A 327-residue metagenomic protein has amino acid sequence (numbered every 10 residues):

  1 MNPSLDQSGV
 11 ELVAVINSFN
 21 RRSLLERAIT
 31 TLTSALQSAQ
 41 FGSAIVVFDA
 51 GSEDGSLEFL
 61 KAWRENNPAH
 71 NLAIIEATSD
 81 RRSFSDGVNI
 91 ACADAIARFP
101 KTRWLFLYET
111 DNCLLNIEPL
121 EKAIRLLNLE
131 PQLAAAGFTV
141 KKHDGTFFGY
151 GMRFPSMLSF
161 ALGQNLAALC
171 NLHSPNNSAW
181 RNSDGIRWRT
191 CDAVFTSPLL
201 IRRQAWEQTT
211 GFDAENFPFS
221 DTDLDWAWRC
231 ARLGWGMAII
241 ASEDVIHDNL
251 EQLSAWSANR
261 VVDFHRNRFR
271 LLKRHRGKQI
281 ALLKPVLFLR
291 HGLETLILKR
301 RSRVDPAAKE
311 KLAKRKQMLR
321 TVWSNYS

Functional and structural regions predicted by a protein language model:
R21-L36: Short, well-formed alpha-helical segments that are part of the catalytic scaffolds of diverse glycosyltransferases
T31, F48-E58: A conserved acidic beta->alpha catalytic loop
T78-A97: Glycine-rich, basic loop-to-helix element that forms the pyrophosphate-binding segment of sugar-nucleotide handling
K101-C113: Short beta-strand-to-loop acidic/aromatic patch adjacent to the donor-nucleotide binding site
C113-G151: Conserved donor NDP-sugar-binding/catalytic core segment of glycosyltransferases
A167-I201: A recurrent flexible, glycine/aromatic-enriched loop bordering the glycosyltransferase active site that acts as
R187, D192-T210, E215-E243: A short, conserved alpha-helix in the catalytic core of glycosyltransferases
D225-W228, R232-P306: Active-site-adjacent helix/loop segment of glycosyltransferases that harbors family-specific signature motifs
